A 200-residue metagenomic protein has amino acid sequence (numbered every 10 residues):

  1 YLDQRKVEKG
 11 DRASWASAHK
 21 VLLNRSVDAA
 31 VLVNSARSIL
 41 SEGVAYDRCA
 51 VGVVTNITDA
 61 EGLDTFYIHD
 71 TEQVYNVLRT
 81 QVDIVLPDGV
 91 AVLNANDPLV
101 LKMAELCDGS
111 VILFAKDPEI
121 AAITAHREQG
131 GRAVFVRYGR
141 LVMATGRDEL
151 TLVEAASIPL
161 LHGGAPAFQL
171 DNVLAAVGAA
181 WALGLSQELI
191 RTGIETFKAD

Functional and structural regions predicted by a protein language model:
L2-E42: Conserved nucleotide-sensing/catalytic segment adjacent to the nucleotide-binding pocket in NTP-handling enzymes
S41-D200: Acidic, Mg2+-coordinating active-site environments of NTP-dependent enzymes
